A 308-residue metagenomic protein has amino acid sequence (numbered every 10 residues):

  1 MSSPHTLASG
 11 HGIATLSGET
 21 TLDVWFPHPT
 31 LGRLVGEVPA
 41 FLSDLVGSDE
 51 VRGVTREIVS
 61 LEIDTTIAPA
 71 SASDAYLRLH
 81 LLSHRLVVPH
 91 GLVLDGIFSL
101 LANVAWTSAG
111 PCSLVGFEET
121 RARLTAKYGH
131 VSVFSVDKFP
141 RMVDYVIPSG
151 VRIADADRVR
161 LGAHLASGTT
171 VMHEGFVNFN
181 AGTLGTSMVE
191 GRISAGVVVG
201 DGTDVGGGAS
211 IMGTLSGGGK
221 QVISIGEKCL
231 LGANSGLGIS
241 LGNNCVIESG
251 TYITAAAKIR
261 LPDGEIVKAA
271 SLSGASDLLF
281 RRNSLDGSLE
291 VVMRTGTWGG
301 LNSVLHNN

Functional and structural regions predicted by a protein language model:
M1-D144, P148, S273-N308: Terminal amphipathic alpha-helical/low-complexity segments used for targeting or macromolecular assembly
V24, L79, I153, D157-V159 (+5 more regions): Generic structural hydrophobic/aromatic packing signal, biased to beta-strands
V151, D157-V159, A163-L165, T169-V171 (+8 more regions): A structural motif detector for beta-strand N-caps
G200, L261, N283-S284: Acidic surface patches and DE-rich sequence motifs
C229, K268, G274-S276: Catalytic or ion-translocation cores adjacent to nucleophile or general acid/base/metal-coordination motifs in diverse
N243-N244, I259-R260, R294-T295: Composition- and surface-driven signal marking solvent-exposed, interaction-prone regions in large proteins
I253-S271: A conserved acidic, glycine/proline-rich C-terminal tail/linker
